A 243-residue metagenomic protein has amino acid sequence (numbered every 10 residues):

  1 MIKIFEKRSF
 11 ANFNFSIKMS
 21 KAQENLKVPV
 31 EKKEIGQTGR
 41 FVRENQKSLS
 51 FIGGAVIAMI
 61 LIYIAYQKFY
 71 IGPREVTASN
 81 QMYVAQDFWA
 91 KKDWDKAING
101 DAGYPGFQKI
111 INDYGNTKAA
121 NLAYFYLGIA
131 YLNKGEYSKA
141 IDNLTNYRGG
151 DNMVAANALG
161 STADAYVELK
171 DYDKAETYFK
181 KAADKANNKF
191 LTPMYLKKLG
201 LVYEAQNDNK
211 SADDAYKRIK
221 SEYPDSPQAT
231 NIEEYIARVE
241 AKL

Functional and structural regions predicted by a protein language model:
F13-A55: N-terminal positive-inside, membrane-proximal cytosolic segments immediately preceding the first
G72, I111-A120, K134, R148-A156 (+2 more regions): Short solvent-exposed coil/turn linkers within tandem alpha-helical repeat scaffolds
